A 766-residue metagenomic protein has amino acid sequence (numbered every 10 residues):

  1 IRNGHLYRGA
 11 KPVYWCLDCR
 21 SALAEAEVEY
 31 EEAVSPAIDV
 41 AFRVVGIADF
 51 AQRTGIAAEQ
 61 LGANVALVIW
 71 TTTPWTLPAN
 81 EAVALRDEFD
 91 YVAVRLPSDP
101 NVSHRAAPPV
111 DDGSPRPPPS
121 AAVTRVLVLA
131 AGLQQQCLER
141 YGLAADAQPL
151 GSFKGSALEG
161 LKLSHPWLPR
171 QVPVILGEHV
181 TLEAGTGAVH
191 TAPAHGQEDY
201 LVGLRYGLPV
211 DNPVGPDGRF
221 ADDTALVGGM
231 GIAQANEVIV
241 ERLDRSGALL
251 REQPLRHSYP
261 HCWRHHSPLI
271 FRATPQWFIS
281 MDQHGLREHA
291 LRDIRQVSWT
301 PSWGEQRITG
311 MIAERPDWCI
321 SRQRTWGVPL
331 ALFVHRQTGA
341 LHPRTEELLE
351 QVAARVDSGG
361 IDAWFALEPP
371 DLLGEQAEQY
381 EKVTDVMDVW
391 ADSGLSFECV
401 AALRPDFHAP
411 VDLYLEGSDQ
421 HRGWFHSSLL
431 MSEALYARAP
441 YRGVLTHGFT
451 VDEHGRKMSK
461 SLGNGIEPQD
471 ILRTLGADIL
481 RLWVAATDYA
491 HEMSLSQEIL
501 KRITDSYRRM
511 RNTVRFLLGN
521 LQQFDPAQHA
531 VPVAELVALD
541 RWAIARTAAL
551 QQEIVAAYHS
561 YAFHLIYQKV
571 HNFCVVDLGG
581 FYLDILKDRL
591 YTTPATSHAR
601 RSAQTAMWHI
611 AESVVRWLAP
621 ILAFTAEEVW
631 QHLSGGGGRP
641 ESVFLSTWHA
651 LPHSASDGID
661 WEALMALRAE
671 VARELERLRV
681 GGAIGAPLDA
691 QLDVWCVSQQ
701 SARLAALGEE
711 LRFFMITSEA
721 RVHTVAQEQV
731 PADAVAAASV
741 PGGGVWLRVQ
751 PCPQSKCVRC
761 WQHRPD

Functional and structural regions predicted by a protein language model:
I1-A33, Q136-P149, L158, T345-A377 (+2 more regions): Amphipathic alpha-helical
I1-P78, P97, H104, D112 (+11 more regions): Residue patterns forming the tRNA-binding/recognition surfaces of aminoacyl-tRNA synthetases and related DALR
V13, L17, A24-E31, V334 (+6 more regions): Acidic, turn-prone loop/beta-hairpin segments
A24, I270, Y380-E381, P765: Short functional micro-motifs and their immediate structural scaffolds
G46, P209-G218, R324-W326, P343-E492: Alpha-helical recognition segments enriched in aromatics with Gly/Pro capping that present substrate-recognition
A82, F89-P97, P118-A188, Q197-L201: Protease-associated
P173-I175, S739-D766: C-terminal accessory/binding modules appended to enzymatic or scaffolding proteins
Q197-L208, V240-L243, H421-A437, R673 (+1 more regions): Metal-dependent nuclease catalytic cores in nucleic-acid-processing enzymes, especially RNase H-like/related
